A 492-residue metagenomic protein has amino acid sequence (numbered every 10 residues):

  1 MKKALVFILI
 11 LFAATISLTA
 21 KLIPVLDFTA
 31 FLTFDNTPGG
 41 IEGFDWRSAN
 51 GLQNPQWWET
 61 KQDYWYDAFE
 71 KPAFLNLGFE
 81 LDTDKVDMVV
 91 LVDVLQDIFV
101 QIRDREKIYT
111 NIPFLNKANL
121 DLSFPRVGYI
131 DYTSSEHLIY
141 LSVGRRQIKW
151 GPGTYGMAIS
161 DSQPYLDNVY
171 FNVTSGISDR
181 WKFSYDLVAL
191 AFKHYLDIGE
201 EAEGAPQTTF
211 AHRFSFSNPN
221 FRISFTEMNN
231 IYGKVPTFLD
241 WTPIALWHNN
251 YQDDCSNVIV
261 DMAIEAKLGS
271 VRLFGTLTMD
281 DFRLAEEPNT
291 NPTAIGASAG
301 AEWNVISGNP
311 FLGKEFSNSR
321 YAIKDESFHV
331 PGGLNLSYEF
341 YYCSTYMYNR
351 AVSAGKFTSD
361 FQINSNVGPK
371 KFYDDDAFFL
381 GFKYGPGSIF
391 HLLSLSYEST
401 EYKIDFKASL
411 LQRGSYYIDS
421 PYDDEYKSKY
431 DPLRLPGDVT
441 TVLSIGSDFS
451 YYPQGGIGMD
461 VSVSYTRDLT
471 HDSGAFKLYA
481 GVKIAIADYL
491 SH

Functional and structural regions predicted by a protein language model:
A4-A14: Sec-dependent N-terminal signal peptides
L18-A20: Boundary at the C-terminal end of the N-terminal hydrophobic targeting segment
L22-N218, N289-I295, A299, G308-V330 (+2 more regions): Outer-membrane beta-barrel channel domains
D82, V461-S464: Ser/Thr/Asn(+Pro)-rich, low-complexity disordered segments
L138-Y140, L166-Y373, G385-L393, E398 (+4 more regions): Signature for the C-terminal beta-barrel architecture of outer-membrane proteins
F214, G474-H492: Outer-membrane beta-barrel "beta-signal"
P453-I457: C-terminal closing repeat unit and adjoining cap/tail of repeat-based domains
